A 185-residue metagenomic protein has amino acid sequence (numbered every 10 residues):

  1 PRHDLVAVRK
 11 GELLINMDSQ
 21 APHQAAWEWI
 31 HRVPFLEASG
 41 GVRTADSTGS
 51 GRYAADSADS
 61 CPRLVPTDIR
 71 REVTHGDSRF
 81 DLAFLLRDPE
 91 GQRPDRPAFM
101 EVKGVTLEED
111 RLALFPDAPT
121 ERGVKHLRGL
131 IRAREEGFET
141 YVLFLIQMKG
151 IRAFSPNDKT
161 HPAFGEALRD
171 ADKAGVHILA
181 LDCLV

Functional and structural regions predicted by a protein language model:
R2-L13: OB-fold/S1-family single-stranded nucleic acid-binding modules
L13-Q20, W29-R32, S39-T44, D56-T106 (+1 more regions): Active-site metal-binding core of divalent-cation-utilizing nuclease and nuclease-like domains
W27, L127, G165-R169: Short amphipathic alpha-helical segments and helix-helix/interface helices
E28-F35, R132-E136: Short, intrinsically disordered, mixed-charge
S47, G51: Short Gly/Ser/Thr- and charged-rich N-terminal loops/segments that act as flexible capping/hinge elements
K103-G104, E108-V124, R128-T160, D182: Nucleic-acid nuclease catalytic cores
H161-V185: N-terminal intrinsically disordered, cationic/polar leader segments that include organellar targeting peptides
